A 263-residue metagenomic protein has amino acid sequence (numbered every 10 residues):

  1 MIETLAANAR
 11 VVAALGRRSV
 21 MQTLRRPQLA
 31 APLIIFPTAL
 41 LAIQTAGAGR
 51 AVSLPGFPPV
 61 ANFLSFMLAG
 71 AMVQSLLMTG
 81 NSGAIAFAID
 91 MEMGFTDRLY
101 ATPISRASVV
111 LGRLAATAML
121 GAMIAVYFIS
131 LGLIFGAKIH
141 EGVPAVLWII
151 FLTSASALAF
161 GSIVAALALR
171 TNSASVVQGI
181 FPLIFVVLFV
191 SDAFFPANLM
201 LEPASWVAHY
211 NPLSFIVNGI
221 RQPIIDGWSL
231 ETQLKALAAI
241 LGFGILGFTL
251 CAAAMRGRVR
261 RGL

Functional and structural regions predicted by a protein language model:
M1-F36, G262: Aromatic- and glycine-rich beta-strand/loop motifs that create alpha-glucan
I2, Q28-L29, S65-F66, L76-N81 (+4 more regions): Short alpha-helical transmembrane interface motifs in multi-pass membrane proteins
Q22, H140, S191-L246: Membrane-interfacial helix-loop-helix junctions in multi-pass membrane proteins
A39-Q44, A61-F135, V164, F181-L183 (+1 more regions): Hydrophobic alpha-helical transmembrane segments of multi-pass membrane transport proteins
I43-A51, A168-Y210, S214: Transmembrane helix segments
T45, G49-R50, I89, R98 (+8 more regions): Transmembrane helix-loop junction
R106-P182, G227-A252: Alpha-helical transmembrane segments and their short interhelical loops
M255-L263: Short cytosolic juxtamembrane segments of multi-pass membrane proteins
